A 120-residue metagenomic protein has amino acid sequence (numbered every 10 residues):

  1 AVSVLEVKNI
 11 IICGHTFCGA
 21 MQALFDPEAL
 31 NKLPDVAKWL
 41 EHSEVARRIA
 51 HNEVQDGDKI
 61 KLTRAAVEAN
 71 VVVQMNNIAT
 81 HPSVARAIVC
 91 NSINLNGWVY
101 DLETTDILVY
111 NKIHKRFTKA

Functional and structural regions predicted by a protein language model:
V2-K8, C18-A120: Divalent-metal-activated hydrolytic enzyme cores
I12: Conserved functional hotspot residues or short segments at active or partner-binding sites across diverse domains
H15: Histidine-centered divalent metal-coordination motifs
